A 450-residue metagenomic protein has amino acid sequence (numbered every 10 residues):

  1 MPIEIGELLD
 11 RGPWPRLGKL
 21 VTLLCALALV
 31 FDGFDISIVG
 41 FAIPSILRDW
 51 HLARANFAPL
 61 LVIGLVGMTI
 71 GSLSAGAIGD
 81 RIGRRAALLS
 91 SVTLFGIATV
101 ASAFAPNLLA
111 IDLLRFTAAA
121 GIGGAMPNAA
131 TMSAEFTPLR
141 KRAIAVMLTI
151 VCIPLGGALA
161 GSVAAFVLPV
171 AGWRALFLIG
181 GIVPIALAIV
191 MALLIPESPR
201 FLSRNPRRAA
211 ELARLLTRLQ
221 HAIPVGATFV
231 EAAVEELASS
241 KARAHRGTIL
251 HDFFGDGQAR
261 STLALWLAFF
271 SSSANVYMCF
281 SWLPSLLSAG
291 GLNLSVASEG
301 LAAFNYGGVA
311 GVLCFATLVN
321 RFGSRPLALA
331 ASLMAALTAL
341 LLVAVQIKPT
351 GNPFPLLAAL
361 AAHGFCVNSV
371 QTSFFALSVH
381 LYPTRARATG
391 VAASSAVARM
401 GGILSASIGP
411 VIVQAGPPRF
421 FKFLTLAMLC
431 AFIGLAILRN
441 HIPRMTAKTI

Functional and structural regions predicted by a protein language model:
M1-F34: Cytosolic juxtamembrane N-terminal segment immediately preceding the first transmembrane helix of multi-pass
M1-R11, I195-S261, K448: Intracellular cytosolic loops and amphipathic helices of Major Facilitator Superfamily
V39-G40, F254-V312: Extracytoplasmic gate region of multi-pass secondary transporters
H51, G83, F104-A110, G121 (+3 more regions): Helix-breaking motifs and short loop linkers at transmembrane-helix boundaries and internal kinks in secondary membrane
I70-L108: Conserved MFS/SLC helix-loop-helix module at the cytosolic interface between two early adjacent transmembrane helices
T93-P106, M334-P349: C-terminal ends and interior cores of transmembrane alpha-helices in multi-pass membrane transporters/permeases
L114-V151: Cytoplasmic helix-loop-helix junction between adjacent transmembrane helices in 12-TM secondary transporters
K141-P169, V183-P184, S395-S405: Glycine-rich segments within core transmembrane alpha-helices of 12-TM secondary carriers
